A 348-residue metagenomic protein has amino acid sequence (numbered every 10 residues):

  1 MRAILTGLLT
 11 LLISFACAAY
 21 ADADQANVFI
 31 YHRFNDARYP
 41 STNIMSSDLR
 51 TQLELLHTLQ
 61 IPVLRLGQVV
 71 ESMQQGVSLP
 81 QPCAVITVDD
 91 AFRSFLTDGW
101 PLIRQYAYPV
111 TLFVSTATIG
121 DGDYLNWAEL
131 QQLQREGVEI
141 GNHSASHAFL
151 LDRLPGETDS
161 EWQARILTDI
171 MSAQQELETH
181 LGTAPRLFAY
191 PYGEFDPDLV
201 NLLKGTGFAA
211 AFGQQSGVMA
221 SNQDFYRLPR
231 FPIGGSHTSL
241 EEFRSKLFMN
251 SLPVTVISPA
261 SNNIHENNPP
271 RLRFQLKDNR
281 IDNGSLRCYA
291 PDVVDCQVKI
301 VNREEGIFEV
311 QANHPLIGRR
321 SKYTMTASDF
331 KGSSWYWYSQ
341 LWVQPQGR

Functional and structural regions predicted by a protein language model:
M1-V85, P101-T111, S115-Q131, R135-E136 (+2 more regions): Terminal accessory/targeting
D24-Y39, L59, P80-A84, F92-D198 (+2 more regions): Metal-dependent polysaccharide deacetylase catalytic core of the NodB/CE4 family, i.e., the active-site-bearing domain
T206-A209, G234: Phosphate/oxyanion-binding loops and surfaces in catalytic or ligand/nucleic-acid-binding neighborhoods
F208-V218: Acidic, His- and aromatic-enriched active-site or binding-groove loops in soluble protein domains that engage sugars
